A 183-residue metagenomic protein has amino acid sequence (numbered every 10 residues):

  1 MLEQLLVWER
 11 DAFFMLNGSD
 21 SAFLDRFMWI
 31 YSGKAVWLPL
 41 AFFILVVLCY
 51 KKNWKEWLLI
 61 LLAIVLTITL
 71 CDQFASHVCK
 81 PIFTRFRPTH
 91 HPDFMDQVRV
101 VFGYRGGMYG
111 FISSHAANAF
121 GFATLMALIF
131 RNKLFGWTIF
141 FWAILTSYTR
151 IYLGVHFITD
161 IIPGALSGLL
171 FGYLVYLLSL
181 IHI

Functional and structural regions predicted by a protein language model:
M1-L40, A75-G106: N-terminal transmembrane-helix/juxtamembrane module of multi-pass inner/ER membrane proteins
S21, D25, K51-I60, F102 (+2 more regions): Juxtamembrane/transmembrane-helix boundary motifs in multi-pass membrane proteins
K34-L38, L58-L59, F135-W137, I158-T159: Short, aromatic-rich membrane-interface segments at the entry and exit of alpha-helical transmembrane domains
L38, L61-T69, Q73, I161 (+2 more regions): Alpha-helical transmembrane spans of integral membrane proteins, capturing the lipid-embedded, hydrophobic core of TM
L40-K51, A119-A127: Hydrophobic, aromatic-rich transmembrane alpha-helices and their immediate juxtamembrane boundary segments
I44, L70-C79, F171-S179: Alpha-helical membrane-inserting segments
E56-F130, F135: Membrane-interface loops
R99-I181: Membrane-embedded catalytic cores of phosphoryl/pyrophosphoryl-handling enzymes
